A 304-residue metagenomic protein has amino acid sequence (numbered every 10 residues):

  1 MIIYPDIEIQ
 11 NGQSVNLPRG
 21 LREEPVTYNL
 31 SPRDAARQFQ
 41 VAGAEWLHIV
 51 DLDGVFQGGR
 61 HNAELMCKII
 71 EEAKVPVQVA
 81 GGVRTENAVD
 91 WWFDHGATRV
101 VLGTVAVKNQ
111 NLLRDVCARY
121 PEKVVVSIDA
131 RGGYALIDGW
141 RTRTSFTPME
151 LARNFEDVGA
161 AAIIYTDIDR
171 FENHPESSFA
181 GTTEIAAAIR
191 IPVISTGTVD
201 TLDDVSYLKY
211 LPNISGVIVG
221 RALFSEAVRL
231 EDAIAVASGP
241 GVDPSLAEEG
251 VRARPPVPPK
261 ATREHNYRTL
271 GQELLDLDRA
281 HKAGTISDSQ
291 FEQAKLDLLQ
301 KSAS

Functional and structural regions predicted by a protein language model:
I3-I9, L47-I49, V77-G81, V100-L102 (+4 more regions): Hydrophobic faces of well-ordered beta-strands that scaffold small-molecule active sites in alpha/beta enzyme cores
P5-D6, Q57-A80, L113-D129, H174-T201 (+1 more regions): Alpha-helix-loop-beta-strand connector modules within alpha/beta enzyme cores
Q10-V15, R19-E23, D90-F93, A97-F171: Conserved anion-binding
Y28-Q40, T85-W91, R143-N154, V205: Short, acidic/polar
W46-E64, T104, I164-P175: Glycine-rich, proline-tolerant flexible connector loops at the mouths of alpha/beta enzymes
E72-R99, A180-V217, A233: Catalytic cores of alpha/beta
N111-R119, V205-V219, L223-E249: C-terminal helical cap(s) of enzyme catalytic domains, especially alpha/beta-barrels
R254-S304: Extended, charge-rich alpha-helical interface modules
